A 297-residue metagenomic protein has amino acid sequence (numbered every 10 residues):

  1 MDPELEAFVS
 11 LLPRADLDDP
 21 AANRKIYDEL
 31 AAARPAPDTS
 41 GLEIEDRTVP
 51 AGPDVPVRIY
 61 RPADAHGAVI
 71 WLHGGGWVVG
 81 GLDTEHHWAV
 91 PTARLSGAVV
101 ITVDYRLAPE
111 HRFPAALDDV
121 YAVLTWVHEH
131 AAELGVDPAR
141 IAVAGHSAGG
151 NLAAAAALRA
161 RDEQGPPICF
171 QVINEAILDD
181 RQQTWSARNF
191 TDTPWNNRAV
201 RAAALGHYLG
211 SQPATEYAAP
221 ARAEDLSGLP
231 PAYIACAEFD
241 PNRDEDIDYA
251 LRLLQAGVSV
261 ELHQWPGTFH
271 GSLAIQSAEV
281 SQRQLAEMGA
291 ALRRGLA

Functional and structural regions predicted by a protein language model:
M1-I59, L296-A297: A glycine/proline-hinged amphipathic helix-loop "lid/cap" segment that gates access to hydrophobic ligand pockets
H66-G75: Short beta-strand element of the alpha/beta-hydrolase
D83-T102: Short amphipathic alpha-helix adjacent to the substrate-entry channel of hydrolases
H111-E133, Q284, M288: Alpha/beta-hydrolase active-site loop
H128-V143, E163: Gly/Ser-rich "nucleophile elbow"/oxyanion-hole loop immediately N-terminal to the catalytic nucleophile in hydrolases
L158-Q212: Hydrolase active-site cap/lid region
I234-C236: Short beta-strand/loop motif that positions the catalytic acidic residue of the alpha/beta-hydrolase fold
S277-A297: Catalytic active-site module of serine/aspartate enzymes centered on a nucleophile-bearing elbow/loop
